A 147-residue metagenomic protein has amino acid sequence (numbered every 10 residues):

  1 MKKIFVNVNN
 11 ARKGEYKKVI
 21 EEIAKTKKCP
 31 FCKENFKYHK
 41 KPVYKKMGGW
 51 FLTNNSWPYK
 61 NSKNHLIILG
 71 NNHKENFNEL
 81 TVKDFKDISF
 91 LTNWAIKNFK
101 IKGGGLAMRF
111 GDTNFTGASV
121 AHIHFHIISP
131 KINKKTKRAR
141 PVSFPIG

Functional and structural regions predicted by a protein language model:
M1-G147: HIT superfamily nucleotide-processing domains
